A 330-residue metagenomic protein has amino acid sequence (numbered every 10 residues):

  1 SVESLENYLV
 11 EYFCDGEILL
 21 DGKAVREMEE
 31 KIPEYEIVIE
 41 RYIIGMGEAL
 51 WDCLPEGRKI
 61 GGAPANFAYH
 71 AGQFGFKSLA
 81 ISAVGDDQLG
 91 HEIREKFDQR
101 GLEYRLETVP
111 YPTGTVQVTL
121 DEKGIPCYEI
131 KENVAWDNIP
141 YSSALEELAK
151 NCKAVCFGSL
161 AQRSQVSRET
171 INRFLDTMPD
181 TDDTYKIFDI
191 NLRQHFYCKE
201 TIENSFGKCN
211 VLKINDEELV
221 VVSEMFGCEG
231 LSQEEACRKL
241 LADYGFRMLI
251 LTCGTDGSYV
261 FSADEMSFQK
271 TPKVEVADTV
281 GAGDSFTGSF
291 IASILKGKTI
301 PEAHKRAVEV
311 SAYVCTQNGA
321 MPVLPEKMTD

Functional and structural regions predicted by a protein language model:
S1-E29: Alpha-helical recognition/docking segments in bacterial nutrient-uptake and carbohydrate-utilization systems
C14, N151-C152, C209, F246: Short, well-ordered alpha-helix to beta-strand connector turns
M28-R41, F226, G230-D330: Conserved phosphate-binding/catalytic region of the ribokinase-like
E29-L102, V116, V276-A277: Glycine-rich phosphate/adenosyl-contacting loop at the front of the ribokinase-like
Y42, K77, Y185, V211 (+1 more regions): Proline-centered loop/turn at the N-terminus of a beta-strand
K77-S159, D176-D183, D330: Conserved N-terminal subdomain of the carbohydrate kinase-like
E147-L148, S205, A242: Structural alpha-helical scaffold elements that stabilize or flank donor/cofactor-binding regions in carbohydrate
A154, G158-E235, G257: Conserved beta-alpha-beta core of the PfkB/ribokinase-like small-molecule kinase fold
